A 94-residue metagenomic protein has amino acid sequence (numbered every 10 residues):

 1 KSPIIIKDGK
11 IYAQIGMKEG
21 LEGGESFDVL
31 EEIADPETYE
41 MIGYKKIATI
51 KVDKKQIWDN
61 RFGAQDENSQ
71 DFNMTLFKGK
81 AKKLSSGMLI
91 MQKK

Functional and structural regions predicted by a protein language model:
K1-K94: Surface-exposed, polar/charged interaction patches used for macromolecular assembly or partner binding
